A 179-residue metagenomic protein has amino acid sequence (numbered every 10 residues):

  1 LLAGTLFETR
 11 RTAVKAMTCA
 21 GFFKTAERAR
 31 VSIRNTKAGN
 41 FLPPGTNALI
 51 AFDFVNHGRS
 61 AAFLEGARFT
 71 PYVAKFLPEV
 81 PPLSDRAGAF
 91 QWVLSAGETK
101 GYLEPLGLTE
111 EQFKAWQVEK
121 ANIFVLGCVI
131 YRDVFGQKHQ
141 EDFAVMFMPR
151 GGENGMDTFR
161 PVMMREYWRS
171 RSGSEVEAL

Functional and structural regions predicted by a protein language model:
L1-T70, G127-C128, S170-L179: Membrane-proximal alpha-helical anchors
L42-T46, A96, Q117-I123: Solvent-exposed loop and beta-edge segments used for protein-protein assembly and interaction
N47-A51, T99-G101, N122-F124, Q140-D142: Intrinsic-disorder/low-complexity, polar/charged segments enriched in Ser/Thr/Lys/Arg/Asp/Glu/Gln
H57-S60, Y72-L77, R132-H139: Short, cysteine-centered beta-strand-loop-beta hairpins and adjacent loop/turn segments enriched in charged/polar
P71-L83, E153-M156: Short aromatic-acidic-glycine turn motif
V80-Q112: Intrinsically disordered, low-complexity Pro/Gly/Ser/Thr-rich segments with frequent PxxP/GP/PP motifs and embedded
T109-G151: Terminal connector regions
Q140-L179: Acidic, serine/threonine- and proline-rich intrinsically disordered appendage/tail regions
